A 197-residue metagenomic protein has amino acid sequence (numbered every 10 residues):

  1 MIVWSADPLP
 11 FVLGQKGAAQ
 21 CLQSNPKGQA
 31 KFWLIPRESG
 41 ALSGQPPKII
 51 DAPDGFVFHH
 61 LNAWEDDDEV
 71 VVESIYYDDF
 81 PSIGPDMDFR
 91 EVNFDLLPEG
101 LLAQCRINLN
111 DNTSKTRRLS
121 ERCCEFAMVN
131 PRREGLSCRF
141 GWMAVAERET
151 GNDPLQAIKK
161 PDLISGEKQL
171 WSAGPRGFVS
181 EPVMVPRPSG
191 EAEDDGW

Functional and structural regions predicted by a protein language model:
M1-W197: Beta-propeller domains
